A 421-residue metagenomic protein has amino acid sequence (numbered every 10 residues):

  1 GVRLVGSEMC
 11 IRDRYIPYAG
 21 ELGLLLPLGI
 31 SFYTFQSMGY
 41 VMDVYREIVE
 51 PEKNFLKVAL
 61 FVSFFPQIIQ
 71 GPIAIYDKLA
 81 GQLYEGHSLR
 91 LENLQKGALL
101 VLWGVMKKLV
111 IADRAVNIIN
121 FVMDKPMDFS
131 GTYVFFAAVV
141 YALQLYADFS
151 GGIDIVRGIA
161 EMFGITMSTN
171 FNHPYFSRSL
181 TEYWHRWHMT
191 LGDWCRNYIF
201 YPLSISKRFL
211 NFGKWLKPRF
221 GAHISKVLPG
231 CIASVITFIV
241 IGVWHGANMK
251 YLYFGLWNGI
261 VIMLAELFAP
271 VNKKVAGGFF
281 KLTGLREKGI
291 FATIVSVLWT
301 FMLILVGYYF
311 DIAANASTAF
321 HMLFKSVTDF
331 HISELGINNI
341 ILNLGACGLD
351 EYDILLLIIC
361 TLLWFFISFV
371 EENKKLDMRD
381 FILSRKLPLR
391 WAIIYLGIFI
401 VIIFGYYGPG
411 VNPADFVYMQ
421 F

Functional and structural regions predicted by a protein language model:
V2-L4: A short, hydrophobic C-terminal helix/tail in secreted or cell-surface proteins
S7-E8, R12-Q420: Membrane-embedded transmembrane alpha-helical bundles that form the catalytic cores of multi-pass lipid-modifying
